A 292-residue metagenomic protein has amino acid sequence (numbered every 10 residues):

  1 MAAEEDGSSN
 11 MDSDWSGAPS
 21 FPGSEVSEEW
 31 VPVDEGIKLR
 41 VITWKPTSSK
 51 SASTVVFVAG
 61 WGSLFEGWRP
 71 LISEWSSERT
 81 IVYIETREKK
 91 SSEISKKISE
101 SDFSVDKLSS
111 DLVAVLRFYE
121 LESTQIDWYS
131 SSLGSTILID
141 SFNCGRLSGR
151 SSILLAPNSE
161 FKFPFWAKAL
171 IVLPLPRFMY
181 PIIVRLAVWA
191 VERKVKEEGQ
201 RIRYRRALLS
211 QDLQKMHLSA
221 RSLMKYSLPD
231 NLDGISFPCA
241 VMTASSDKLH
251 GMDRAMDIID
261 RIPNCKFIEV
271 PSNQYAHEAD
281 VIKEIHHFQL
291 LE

Functional and structural regions predicted by a protein language model:
M1-W30, I42: An N-terminal hydrophobic leader/cap segment in hydrolases
N10, I37-I94: Conserved HGGG/HGGXW glycine-rich cap/lid loop of the alpha/beta-hydrolase fold
Y83-Y129: Active-site loop/oxyanion-hole signature of alpha/beta-hydrolase fold enzymes
I139, N143-F178: Flexible "cap/lid" loop of the alpha/beta hydrolase fold
F163-P164, Y180-D233: Conserved alpha/beta-hydrolase catalytic His-Asp/Glu region
I235, V241-T243: Short beta-strand/loop motif that positions the catalytic acidic residue of the alpha/beta-hydrolase fold
K248-R254: Conserved alpha/beta-hydrolase "acid-adjacent" motif
N264-E292: Catalytic active-site module of serine/aspartate enzymes centered on a nucleophile-bearing elbow/loop
